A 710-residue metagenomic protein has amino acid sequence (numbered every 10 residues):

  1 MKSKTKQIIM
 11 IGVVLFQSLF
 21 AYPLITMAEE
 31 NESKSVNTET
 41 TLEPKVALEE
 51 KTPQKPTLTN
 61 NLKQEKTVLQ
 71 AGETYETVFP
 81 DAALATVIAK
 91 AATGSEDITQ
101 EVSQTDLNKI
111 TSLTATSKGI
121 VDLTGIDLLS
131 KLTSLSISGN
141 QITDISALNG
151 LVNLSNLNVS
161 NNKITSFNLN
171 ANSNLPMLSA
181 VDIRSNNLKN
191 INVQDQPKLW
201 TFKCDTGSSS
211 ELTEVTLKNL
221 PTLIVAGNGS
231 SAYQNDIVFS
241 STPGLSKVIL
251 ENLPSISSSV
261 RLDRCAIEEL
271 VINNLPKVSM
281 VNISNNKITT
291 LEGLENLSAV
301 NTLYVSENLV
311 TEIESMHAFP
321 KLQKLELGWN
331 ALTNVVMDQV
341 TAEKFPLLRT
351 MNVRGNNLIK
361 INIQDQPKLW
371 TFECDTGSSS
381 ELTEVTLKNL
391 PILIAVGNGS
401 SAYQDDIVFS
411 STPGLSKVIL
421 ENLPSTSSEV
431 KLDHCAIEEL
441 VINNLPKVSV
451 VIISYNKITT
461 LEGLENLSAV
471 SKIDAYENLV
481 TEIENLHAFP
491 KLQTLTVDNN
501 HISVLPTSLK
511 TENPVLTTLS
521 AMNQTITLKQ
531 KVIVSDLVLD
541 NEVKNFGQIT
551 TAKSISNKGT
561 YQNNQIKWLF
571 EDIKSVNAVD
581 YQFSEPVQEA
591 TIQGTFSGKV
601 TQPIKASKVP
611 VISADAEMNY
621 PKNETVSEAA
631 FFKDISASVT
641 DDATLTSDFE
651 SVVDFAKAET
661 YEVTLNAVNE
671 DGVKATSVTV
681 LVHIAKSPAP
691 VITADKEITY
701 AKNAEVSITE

Functional and structural regions predicted by a protein language model:
K2-Q7, P23-S130, N219, G227-G229 (+9 more regions): N-terminal capping/linker segments that flank leucine-rich repeat
T99-E101, A552-D580, V639-V682: Serine/threonine-rich, repeat-prone extracellular segments and beta-strand-based repeat modules of secreted/surface
I110, L132, L154, I164 (+30 more regions): Conserved hydrophobic position(s) of the canonical leucine-rich repeat
T111-L113, L135-I137, S155-V159, S179-I183 (+21 more regions): Conserved hydrophobic beta-strand positions in leucine-rich repeat
L123-I126, I145-L148, F167-L169, I191 (+15 more regions): Canonical leucine-rich repeat
S185, D205-L212, C374-L382, E477 (+1 more regions): Leucine-rich repeat domain C-terminal region
N523-I555, K605-D641, P688-E710: Solvent-exposed, low-complexity, repeat-rich "mucin-like" stalks and linkers
